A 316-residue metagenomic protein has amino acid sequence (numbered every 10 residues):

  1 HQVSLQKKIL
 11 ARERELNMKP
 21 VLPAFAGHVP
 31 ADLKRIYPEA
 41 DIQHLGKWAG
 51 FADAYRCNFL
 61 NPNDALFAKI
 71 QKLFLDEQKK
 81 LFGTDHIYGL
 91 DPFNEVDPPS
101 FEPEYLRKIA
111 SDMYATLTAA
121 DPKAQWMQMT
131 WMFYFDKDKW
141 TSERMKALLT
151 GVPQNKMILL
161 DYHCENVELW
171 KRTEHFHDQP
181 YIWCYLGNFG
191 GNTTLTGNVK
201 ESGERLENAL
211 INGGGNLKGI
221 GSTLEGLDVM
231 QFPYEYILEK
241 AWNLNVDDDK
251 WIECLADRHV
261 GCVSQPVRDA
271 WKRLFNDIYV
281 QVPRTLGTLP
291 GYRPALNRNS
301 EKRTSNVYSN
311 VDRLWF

Functional and structural regions predicted by a protein language model:
H1-W271, S300-Y308, D312: Catalytic-core regions of glycoside hydrolase
L274: Extended, positively charged loop/linker patches that create polyanion-binding surfaces
I278-F316: C-terminal functional modules
